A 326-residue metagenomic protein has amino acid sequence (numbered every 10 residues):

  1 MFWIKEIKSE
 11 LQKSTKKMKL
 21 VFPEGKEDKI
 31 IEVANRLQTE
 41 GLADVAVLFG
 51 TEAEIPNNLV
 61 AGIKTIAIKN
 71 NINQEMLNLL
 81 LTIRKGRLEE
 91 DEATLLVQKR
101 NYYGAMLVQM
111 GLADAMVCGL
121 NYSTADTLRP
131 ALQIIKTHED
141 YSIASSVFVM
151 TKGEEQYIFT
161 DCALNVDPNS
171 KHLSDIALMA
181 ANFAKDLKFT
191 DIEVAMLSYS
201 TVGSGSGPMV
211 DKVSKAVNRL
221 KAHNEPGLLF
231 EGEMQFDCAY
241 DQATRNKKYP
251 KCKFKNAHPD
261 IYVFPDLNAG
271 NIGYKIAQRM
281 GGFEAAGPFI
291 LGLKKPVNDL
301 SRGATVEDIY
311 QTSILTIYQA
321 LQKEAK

Functional and structural regions predicted by a protein language model:
M1-N256, D260-K326: Anion-binding alpha/beta catalytic cores of soluble intermediary-metabolism enzymes, centered on
